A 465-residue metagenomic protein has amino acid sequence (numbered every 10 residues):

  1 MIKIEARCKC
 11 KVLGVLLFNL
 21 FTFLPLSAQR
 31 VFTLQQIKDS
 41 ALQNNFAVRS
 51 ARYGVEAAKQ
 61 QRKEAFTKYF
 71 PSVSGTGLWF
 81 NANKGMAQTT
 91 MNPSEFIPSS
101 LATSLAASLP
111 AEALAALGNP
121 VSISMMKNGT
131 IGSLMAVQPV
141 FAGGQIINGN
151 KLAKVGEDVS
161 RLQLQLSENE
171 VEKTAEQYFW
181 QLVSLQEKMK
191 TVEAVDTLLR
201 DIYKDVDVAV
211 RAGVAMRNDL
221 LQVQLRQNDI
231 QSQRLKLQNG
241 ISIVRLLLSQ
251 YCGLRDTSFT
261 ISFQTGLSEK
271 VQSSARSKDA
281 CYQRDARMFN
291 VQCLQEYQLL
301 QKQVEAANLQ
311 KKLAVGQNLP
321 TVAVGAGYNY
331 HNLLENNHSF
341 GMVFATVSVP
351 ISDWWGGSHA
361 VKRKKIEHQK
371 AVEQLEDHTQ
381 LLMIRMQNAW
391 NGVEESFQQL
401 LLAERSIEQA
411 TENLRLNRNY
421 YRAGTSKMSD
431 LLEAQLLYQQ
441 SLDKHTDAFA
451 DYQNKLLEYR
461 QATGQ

Functional and structural regions predicted by a protein language model:
M1-Q35, S40-L42, Y452: Bacterial Sec-dependent N-terminal signal peptides
I2-K3, Q60-R62, L164-V291, G392 (+1 more regions): Periplasmic alpha-helical coiled-coil/stalk elements that build and connect Gram-negative outer-membrane
A28-M86, V140, R255-N308, I351 (+1 more regions): Bacterial Sec-pathway N-terminal export signals of envelope proteins
D39-R49, E56-P71, S122-M126, L134-K151 (+6 more regions): A glycine-/polar-enriched beta->alpha junction
S50-A65, S167, K173-K190, D201 (+5 more regions): Amphipathic alpha-helical coiled-coil segments
S74, N81-I97, D256-F259, K444-Q465: Acidic, low-complexity, intrinsically disordered peripheral segments
T76-M135, T265-K278, G325-A360: Small/polar, glycine/serine/threonine/aspartate-rich low-complexity segments that form flexible
